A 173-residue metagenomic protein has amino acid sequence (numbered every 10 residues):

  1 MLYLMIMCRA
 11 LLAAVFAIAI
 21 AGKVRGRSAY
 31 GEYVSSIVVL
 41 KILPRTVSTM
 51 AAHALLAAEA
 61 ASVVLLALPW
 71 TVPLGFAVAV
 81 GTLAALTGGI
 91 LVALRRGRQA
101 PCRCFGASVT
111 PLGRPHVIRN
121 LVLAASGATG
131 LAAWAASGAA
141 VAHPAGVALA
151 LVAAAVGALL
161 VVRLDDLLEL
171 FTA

Functional and structural regions predicted by a protein language model:
M1-A173: Membrane-interfacial helix-loop segments of redox and metal-homeostasis proteins, especially TM-loop-TM junctions
